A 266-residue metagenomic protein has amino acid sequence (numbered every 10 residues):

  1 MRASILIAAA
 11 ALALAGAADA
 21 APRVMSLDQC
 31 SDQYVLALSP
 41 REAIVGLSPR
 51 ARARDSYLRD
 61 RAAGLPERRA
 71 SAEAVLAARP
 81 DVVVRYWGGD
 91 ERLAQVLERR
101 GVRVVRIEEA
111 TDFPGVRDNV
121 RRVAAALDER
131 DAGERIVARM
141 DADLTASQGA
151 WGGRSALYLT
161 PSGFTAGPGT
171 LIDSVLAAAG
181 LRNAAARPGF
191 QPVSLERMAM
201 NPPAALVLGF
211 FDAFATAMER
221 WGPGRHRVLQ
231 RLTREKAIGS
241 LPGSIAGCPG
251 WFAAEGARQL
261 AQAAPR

Functional and structural regions predicted by a protein language model:
S4-A15: Bacterial N-terminal signal peptides
A15-P22: Boundary at the C-terminal end of the N-terminal hydrophobic targeting segment
P22-G88, R187, N201: A short, structured surface patch at a secondary-structure boundary
P22-R23, P114-A125, E134, W151 (+1 more regions): Structured C-terminal subdomain patch of bacterial secreted/periplasmic proteins
R23-V35, R130-G180: Basic- and aromatic-lined ligand-binding clefts that recognize polyanionic substrates
D28, W87, P188, G209-A213 (+1 more regions): Short secondary-structure boundary segments
P49-A53, R61-G64, A166-Q191: Alpha-helical, coiled-coil/dimerization segments enriched in small aliphatic residues
R92, E108-R122, S155-L171, F214-A217: Extracytoplasmic ligand-binding site segments that recognize negatively charged/polar headgroups
